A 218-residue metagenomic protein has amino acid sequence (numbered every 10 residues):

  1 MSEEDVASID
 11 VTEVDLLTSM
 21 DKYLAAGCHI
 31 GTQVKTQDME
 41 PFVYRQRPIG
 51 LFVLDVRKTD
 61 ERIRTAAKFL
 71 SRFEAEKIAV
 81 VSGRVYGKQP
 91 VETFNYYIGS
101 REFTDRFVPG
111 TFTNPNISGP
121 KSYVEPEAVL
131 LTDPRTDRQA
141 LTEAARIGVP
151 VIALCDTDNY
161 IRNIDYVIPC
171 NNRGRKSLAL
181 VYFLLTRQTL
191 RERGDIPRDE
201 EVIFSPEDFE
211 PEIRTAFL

Functional and structural regions predicted by a protein language model:
S2-E201, P206: Ribosome large-subunit tunnel/peptidyl-transferase-proximal elements
E201-L218: Non-catalytic, charged low-complexity extensions flanking SF2 helicase motor domains
